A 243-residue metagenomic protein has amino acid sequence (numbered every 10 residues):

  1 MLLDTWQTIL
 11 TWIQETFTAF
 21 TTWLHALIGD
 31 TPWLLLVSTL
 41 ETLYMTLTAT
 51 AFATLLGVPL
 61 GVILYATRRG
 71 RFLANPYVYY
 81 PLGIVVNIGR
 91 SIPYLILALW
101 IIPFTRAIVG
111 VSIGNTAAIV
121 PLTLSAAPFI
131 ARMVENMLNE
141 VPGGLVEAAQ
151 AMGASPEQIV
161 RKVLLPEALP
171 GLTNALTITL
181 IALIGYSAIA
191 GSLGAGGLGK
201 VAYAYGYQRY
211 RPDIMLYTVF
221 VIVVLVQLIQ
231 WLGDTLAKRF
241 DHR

Functional and structural regions predicted by a protein language model:
L2-T50, N75-Y80: Periplasmic/extracellular loop-to-transmembrane helix junction in inner-membrane transport proteins
L35-A66, L176: Transmembrane alpha-helix signature in integral membrane proteins
V37, E41-M45, R90, Y94-F129 (+1 more regions): Loop-to-helix entry region at the N-terminal start of transmembrane alpha-helices in multi-pass membrane transporters
I63-I101, L122, A127, M133-N136 (+1 more regions): Cytoplasmic-entry segments and transmembrane alpha-helices of multi-pass inner-membrane transporters
I63-R69, L216-R243: C-terminal transmembrane helix and the adjacent membrane-cytosol boundary/short C-terminal tail of inner/organellar
L138-A168, Q208: Short helix-to-coil transition segments within interhelical loops that connect adjacent transmembrane helices
P156-I189: Transmembrane alpha-helices
Y186-V221, D241: Glycine-rich helix-loop "coupling/hinge" segments at transmembrane-helix boundaries in multipass transporters
